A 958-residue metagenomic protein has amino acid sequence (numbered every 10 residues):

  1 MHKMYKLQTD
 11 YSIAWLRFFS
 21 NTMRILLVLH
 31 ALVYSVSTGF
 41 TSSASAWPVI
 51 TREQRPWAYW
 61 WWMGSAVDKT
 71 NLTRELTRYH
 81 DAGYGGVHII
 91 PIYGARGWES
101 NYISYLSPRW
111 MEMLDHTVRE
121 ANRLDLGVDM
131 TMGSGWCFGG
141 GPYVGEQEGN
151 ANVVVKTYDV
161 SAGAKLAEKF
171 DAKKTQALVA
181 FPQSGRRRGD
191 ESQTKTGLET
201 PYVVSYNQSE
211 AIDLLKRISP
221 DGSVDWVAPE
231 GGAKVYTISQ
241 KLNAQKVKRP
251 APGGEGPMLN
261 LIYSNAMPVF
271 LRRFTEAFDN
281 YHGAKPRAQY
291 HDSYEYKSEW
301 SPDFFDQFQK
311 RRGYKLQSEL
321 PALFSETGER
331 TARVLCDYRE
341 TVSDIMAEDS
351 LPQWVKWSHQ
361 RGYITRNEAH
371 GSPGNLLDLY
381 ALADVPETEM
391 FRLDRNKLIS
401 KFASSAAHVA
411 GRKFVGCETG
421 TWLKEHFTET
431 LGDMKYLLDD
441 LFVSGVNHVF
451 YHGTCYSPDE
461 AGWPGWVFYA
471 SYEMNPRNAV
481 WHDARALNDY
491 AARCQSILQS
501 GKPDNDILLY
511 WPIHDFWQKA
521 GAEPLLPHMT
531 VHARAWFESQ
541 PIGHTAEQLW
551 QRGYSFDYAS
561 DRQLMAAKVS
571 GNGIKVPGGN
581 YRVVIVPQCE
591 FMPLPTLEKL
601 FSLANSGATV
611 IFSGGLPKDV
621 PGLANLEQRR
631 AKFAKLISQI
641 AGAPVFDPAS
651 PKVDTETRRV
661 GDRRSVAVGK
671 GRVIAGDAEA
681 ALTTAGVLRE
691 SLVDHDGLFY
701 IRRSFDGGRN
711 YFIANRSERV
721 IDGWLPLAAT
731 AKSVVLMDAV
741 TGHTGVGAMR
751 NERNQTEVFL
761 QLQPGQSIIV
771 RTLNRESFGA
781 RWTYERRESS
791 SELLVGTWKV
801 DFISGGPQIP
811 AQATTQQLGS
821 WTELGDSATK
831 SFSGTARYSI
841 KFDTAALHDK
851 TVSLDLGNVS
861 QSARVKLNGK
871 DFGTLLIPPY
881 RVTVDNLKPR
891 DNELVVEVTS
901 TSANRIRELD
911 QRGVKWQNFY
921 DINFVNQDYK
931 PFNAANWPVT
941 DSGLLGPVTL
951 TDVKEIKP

Functional and structural regions predicted by a protein language model:
M1-N21: N-terminal secretory signal peptides that target proteins for export/translocation
T22-T38: Bacterial N-terminal signal peptides
R24, F40-E276, N280-R287, L944 (+2 more regions): Mature N-terminal, pre-catalytic/accessory segment of carbohydrate-active enzymes
W57, D68, L72-T73, G86 (+11 more regions): Carbohydrate-binding surfaces of carbohydrate-active enzymes
G133-G145, R775-G796, T899-P947: Glycine/proline-rich low-complexity spacer/linker segments in large multi-domain proteins
P726, F842-N868, L875-L876, L894-V898: Aromatic-lined ligand-binding clefts that engage carbohydrates, nucleic acids, or primary amines
S767-I768, V852, P889-V914: Short, well-structured beta-strand segments enriched in hydrophobic/aromatic residues within extracellular or lumenal
